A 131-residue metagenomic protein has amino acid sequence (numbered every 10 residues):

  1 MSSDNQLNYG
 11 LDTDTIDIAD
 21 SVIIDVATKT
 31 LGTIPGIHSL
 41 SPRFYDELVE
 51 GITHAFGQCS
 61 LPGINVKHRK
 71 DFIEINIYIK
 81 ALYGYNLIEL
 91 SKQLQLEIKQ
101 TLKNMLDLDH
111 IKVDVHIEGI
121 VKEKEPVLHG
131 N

Functional and structural regions predicted by a protein language model:
M1-L11, V121-N131: Short, charged, intrinsically disordered terminal tails
L7-G10, I75-A81: Short, hydrophobic beta-strand segments
I18-T28: Soluble accessory domains appended to multi-pass membrane transport proteins
A27, L31-G32, L102: Hydrophobic C-terminal alpha-helix "anchor/cap" residues
L31-L40: Short acidic amphipathic segments
L40, F44-I79, E118-K122: Short edge beta-strands and adjacent turn/loop segments
Y85-L106: Short, non-transmembrane amphipathic alpha-helical segments
K103-V121: A short amphipathic beta-strand at an alpha->beta junction
